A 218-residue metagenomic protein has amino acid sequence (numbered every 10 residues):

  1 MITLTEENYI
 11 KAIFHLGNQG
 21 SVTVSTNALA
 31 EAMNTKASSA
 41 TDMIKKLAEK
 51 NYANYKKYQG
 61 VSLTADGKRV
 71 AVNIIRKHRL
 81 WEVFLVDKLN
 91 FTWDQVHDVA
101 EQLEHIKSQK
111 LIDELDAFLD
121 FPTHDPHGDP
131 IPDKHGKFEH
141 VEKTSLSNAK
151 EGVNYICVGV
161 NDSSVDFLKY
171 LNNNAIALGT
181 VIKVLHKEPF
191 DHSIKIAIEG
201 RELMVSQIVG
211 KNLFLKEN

Functional and structural regions predicted by a protein language model:
T3-T35: N-terminal helix-turn-helix DNA-binding core of bacterial DNA-binding proteins
I44-K45: Short, hydrophobic-biased segments on the C-terminal half of alpha helices that form "recognition helices"
A48-K56: A short, conserved structural fragment
Q59-H78: Basic, amphipathic "hinge/linker" alpha-helix immediately C-terminal to the N-terminal HTH DNA-binding motif
E82-V83: Non-catalytic accessory regions
E104-V209: Mid-protein regulatory/catalytic core that forms ligand/cofactor-binding pockets and protein-protein interaction
S206-N218: Cytosolic, membrane-proximal regulatory domains of ion/volume homeostasis and mechanosensation machinery
